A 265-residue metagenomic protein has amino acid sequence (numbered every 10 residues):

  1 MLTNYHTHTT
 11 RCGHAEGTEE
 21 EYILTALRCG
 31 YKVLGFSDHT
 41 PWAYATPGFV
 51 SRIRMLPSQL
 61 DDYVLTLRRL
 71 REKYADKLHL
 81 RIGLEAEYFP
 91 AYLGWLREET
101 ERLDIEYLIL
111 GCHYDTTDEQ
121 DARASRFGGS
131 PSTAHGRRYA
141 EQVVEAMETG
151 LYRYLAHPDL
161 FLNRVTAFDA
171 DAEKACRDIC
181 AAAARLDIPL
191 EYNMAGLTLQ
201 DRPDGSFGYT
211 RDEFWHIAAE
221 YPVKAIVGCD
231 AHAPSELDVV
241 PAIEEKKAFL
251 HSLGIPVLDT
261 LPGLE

Functional and structural regions predicted by a protein language model:
M1-P90, T100-R102, R164-T166, A170-K174 (+5 more regions): An N-terminally biased module of ancient metal coordination in phosphate/nucleic-acid-related enzymes
G13, R102-I105, L110-Y221, L237: Domain-core and long-helix interface of multi-subunit machines
I23, R97, V143-V144: Short hydrophobic/charged patches on amphipathic alpha-helices used for structural packing and interfaces
K32-V33, I188-P189, K224, P256: Residue-level detector of anion-binding/catalytic polar loops
D38, D159, A195, D230 (+1 more regions): Proline- and acidic/polar-enriched loop/turn elements at helix boundaries
P47, A91-L96, E119-A122: Short, conserved acidic/polar surface loops in the N-terminal third of protein domains
P90-G94, D201-P203, E236-L237, E265: Short, solvent-exposed polar/charged micro-motifs at secondary-structure junctions
F207-E265: Long, positively charged, glycine-interspersed low-complexity recognition regions
